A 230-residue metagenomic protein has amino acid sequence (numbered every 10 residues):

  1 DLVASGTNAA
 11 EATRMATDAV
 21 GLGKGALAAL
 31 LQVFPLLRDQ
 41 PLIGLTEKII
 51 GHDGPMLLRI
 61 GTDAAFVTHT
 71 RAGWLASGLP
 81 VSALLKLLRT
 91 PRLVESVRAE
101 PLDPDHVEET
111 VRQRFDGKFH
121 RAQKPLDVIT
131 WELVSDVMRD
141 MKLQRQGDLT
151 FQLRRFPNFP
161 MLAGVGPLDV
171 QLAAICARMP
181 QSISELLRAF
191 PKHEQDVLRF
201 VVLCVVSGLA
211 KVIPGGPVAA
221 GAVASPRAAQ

Functional and structural regions predicted by a protein language model:
D1-Q230: Acidic, Ser/Thr/Pro-enriched low-complexity segments and adjacent helix/loop capping patches that create flexible
